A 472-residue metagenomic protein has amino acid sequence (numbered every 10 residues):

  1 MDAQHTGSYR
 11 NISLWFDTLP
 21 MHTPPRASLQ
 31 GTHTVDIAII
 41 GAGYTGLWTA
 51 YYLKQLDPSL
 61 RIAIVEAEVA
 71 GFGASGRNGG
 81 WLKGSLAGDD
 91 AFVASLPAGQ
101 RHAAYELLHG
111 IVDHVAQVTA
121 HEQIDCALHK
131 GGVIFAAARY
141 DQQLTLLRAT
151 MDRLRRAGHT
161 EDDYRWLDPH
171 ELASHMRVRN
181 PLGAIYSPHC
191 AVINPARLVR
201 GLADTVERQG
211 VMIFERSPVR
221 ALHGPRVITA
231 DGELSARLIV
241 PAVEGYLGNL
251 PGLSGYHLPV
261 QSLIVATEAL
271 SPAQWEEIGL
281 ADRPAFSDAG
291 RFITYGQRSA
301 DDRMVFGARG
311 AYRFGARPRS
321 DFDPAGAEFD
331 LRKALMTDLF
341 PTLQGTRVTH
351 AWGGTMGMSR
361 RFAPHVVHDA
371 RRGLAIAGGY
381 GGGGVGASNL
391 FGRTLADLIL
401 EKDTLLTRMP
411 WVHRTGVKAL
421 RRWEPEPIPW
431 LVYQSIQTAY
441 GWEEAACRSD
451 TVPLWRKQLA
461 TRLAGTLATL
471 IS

Functional and structural regions predicted by a protein language model:
M1-I37, Q55-L56, L60-R61, A87 (+1 more regions): Extreme N-terminal leader/targeting segments of oxidoreductases
D2-R10, D17-L19, G88-V93, Q117-G131 (+1 more regions): Flavin (FAD/FMN) cofactor-binding and adjacent substrate-gating region of FAD-dependent oxidoreductase domains
G41-T45, A67: Glycine-rich Rossmann-fold phosphate-binding loop(s) that bind the pyrophosphate of adenine dinucleotide cofactors
K54-R77: Glycine-rich FAD pyrophosphate-binding loop
R77-L107: Glycine-rich active-site loop/strand segments that organize a redox cofactor
H121-H129, A221, E233-P272, E277-A370 (+1 more regions): Active-site substrate-recognition segment that forms the wall of the catalytic cavity or substrate channel
R153-R155, R179-R237: Helical element adjacent to the flavin cofactor pocket in flavoenzyme catalytic cores
D302, Y312-D323, A327-A439: C-terminal catalytic lobe of FAD-dependent flavoproteins
